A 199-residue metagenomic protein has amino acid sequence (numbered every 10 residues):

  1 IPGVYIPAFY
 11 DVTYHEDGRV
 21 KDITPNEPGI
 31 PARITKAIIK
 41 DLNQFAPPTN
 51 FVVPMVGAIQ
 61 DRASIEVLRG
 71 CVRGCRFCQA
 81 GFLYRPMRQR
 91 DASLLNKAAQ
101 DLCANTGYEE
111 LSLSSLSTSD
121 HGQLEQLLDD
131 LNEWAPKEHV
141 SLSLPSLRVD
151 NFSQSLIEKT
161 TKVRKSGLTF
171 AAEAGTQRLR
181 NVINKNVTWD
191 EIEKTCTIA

Functional and structural regions predicted by a protein language model:
I1-A80, P86-M87, S93: Acidic, low-complexity intrinsically disordered segments
A80-L83, R178-R180: Bateman (tandem CBS) regulatory domains
R85-R88, T118: Acidic/glycine-enriched edge-of-secondary-structure segments
D101-A199: Conserved SAM/AdoMet-binding glycine-rich loop
